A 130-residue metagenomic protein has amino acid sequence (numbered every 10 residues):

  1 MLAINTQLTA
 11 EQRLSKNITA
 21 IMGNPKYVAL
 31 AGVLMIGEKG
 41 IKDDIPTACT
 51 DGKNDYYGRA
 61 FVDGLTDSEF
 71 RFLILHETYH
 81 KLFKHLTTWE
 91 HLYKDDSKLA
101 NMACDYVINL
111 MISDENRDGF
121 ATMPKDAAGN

Functional and structural regions predicted by a protein language model:
M1-F70, I74, T78-D118: Basic/hydrophobic alpha-helical interface regions
N116-N130: Domain-level detector for trafficking modules
